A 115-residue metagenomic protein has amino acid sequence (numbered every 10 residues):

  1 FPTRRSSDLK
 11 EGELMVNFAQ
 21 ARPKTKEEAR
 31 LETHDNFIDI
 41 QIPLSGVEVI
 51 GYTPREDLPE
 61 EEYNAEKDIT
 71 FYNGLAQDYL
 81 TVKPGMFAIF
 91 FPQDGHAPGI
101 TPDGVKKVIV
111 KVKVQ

Functional and structural regions predicted by a protein language model:
F1-S6: Short, small-residue-biased leader/transition segments that mark boundaries at the very start of proteins
E11-E13, T33-F37, P43-S45, K83 (+1 more regions): Short connector loops at helix/strand junctions that flank enzyme active sites, especially segments positioning acidic
V16-H34, L44-L58: Conserved short histidine dyad/triad with adjacent acidic residue
N36, N73-Q77: Short alpha-helix capping/helix-loop boundary micro-motifs
N36-E48, P54-E56, E62-I69, K111-V112: Short, conserved beta-strand element in jelly-roll/cupin
I40, I89, D103-Q115: A short hydrophobic beta-strand segment most commonly corresponding to one strand of the jelly-roll/cupin
L80-G95: Conserved metal-binding segment of the jelly-roll/cupin
A97-T101: Short, exposed beta-strand-loop hairpins at the edges of beta-sheets in extracellular/periplasmic proteins
